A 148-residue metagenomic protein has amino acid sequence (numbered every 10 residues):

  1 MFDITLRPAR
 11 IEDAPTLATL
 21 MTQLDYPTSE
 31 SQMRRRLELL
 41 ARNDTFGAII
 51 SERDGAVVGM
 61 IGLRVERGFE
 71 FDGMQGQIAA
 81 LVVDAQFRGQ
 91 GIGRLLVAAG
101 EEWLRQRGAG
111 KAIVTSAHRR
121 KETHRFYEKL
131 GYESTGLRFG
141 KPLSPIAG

Functional and structural regions predicted by a protein language model:
D3, P8-P15, T19-G73, A79 (+1 more regions): Acetyl-CoA-dependent GNAT
R10, E66, D84, R88 (+1 more regions): Residue-level recognition of the GNAT/N-acetyltransferase active site
F46, S134-F139: Short hydrophobic/aromatic beta-strand or adjacent loop that forms the aromatic wall/cage of a ligand/substrate-binding
G73-A85, L137: Conserved acetyl-CoA binding element of GNAT-fold acetyltransferases
V83, G89-E102, R125, K129: Conserved acetyl-CoA-binding loop-helix of GNAT-fold acetyltransferases
R94, G110, H118-G136: Conserved active-site alpha-helix within GNAT-family acetyltransferase domains
V97, L104-S116: Conserved GNAT acetyl-CoA-binding A-motif
